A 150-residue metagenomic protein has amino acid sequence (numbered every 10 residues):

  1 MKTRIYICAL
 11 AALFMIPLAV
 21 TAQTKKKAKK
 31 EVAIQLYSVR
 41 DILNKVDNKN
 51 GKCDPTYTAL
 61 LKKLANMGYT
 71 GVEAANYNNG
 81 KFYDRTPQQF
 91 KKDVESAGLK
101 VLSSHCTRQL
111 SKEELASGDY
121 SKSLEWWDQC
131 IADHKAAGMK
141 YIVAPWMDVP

Functional and structural regions predicted by a protein language model:
M1-K27: Bacterial Sec-dependent N-terminal signal peptides
R4, Q129-C130, V149: Enriched - but not universal
A22-A137: N-terminal pre-domain/capping segments
H134-P150: Active-site groove signature of glycoside hydrolases
